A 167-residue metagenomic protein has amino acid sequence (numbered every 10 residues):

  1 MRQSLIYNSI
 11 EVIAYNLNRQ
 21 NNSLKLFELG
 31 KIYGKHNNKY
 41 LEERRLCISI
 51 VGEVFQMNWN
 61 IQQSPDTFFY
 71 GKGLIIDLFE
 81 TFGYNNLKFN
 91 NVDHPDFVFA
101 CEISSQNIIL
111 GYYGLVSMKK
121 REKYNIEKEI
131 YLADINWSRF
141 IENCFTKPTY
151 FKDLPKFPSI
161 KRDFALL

Functional and structural regions predicted by a protein language model:
M1-L167: Extended beta-strand-rich architecture
